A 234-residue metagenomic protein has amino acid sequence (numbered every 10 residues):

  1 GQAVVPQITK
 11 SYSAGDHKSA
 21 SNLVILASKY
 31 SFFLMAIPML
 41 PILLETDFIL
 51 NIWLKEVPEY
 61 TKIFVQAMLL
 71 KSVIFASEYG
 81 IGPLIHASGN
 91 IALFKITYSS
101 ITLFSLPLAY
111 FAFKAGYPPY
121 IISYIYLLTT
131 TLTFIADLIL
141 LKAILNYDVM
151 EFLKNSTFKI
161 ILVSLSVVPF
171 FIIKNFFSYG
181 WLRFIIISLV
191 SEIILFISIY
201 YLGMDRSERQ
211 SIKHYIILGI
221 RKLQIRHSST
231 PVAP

Functional and structural regions predicted by a protein language model:
G1-K10, Y30-P38, F75-S77, S207: Small-residue-rich midsections of specific transmembrane alpha-helices
G1-S28, G82-A87: Helix-loop junctions and terminal segments of transmembrane helices in multi-pass membrane transport/translocation
T9, H86, F94, A112-K114: Helix-capping/transition residues at the boundaries of transmembrane alpha-helices and the short helical linkers
S21-A76, L103-K114, S164, F177: Alpha-helical transmembrane segments of multi-pass membrane transport and lipid-handling proteins
L34, P38, I42, F104-S105 (+8 more regions): Alpha-helical transmembrane segments of multipass membrane proteins
L69-I101, L145: Membrane-interface junctions at transmembrane-helix termini in multi-pass inner-membrane proteins
A92, S99-I135, K142-A143, Y147-V149 (+2 more regions): Membrane-interface helix-loop junctions in multi-pass transport and translocation proteins
K142-L153, F171-P234: Membrane-proximal transmembrane or re-entrant/amphipathic helices at the cytosolic face
